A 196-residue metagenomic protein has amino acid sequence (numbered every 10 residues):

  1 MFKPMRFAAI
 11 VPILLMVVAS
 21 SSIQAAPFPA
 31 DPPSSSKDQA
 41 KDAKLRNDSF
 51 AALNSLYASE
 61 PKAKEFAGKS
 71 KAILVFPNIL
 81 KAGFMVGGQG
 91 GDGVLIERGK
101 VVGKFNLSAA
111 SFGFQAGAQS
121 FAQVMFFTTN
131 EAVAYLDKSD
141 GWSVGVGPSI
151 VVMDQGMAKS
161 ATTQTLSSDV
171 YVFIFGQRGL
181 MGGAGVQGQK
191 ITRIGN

Functional and structural regions predicted by a protein language model:
M1-V11, S21: Bacterial N-terminal signal peptides that target proteins for export
M5, P12-I13, D42-L45: Generic alpha-helix initiation/capping and coil-helix boundary signal
I10-L14, A67: Residue-level detector of transmembrane insertion/anchoring sites
L14-V17, Q39: Helix-centric, low-specificity signal for extended rod-like, repetitive segments
M16-A25: C-terminal segment of classical bacterial N-terminal signal peptides
A26-N196: Small-residue-enriched, tightly packed secondary-structure blocks
